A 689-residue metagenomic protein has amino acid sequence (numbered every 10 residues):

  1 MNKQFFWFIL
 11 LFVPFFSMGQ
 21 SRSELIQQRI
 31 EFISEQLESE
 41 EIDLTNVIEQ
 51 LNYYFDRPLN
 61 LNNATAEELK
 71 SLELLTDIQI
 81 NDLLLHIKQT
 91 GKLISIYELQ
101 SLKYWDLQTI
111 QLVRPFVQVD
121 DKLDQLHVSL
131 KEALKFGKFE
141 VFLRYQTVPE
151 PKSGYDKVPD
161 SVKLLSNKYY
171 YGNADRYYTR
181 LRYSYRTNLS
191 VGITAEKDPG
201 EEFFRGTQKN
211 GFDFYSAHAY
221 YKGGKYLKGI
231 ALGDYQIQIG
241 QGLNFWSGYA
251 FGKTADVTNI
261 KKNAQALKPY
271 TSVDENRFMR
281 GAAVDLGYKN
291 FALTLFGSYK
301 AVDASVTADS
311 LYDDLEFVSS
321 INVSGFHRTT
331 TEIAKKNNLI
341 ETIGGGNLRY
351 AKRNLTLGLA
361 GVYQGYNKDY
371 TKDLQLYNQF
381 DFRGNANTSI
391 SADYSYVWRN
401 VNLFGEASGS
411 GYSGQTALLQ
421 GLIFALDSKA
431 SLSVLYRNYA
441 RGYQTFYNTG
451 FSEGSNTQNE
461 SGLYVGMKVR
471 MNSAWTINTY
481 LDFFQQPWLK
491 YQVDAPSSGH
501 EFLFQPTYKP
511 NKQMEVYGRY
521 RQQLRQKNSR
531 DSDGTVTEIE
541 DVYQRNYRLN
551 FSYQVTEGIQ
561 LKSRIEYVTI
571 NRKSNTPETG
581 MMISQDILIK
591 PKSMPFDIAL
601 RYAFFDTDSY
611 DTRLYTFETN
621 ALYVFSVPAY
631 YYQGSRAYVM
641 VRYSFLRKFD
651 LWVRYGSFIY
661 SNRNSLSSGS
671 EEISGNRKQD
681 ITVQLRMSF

Functional and structural regions predicted by a protein language model:
M1-E24, F689: Bacterial Sec-dependent N-terminal signal peptides
S21, E38-N52, Q89-K92, Q100-G137 (+2 more regions): Alpha-helical interaction/regulatory segments in DNA maintenance proteins
L44-I94, V113-Q118, K197, E201-F203: Amphipathic, charged-and-aliphatic alpha-helical interface segments that function as noncatalytic docking
L130-L165, Y183, T187-I193, I230 (+2 more regions): Transmembrane beta-strand segments of Gram-negative outer membrane beta-barrel proteins
Y170-A174, R277, A334-L374, Q379-F689: Exposed, low-structure sequence patches enriched in small/polar residues
E196-F214, K268-E275, A334-N337, S408-S410 (+1 more regions): Outer-membrane beta-barrel proteins
K209, Q241, F245-V273, A301-A334 (+3 more regions): A subset of solvent-exposed loop/turn segments in beta-rich extracellular surface proteins, enriched in glycine
N210-L267, T271-D303, K429-T445, M594-Y610: Outer membrane beta-barrel
